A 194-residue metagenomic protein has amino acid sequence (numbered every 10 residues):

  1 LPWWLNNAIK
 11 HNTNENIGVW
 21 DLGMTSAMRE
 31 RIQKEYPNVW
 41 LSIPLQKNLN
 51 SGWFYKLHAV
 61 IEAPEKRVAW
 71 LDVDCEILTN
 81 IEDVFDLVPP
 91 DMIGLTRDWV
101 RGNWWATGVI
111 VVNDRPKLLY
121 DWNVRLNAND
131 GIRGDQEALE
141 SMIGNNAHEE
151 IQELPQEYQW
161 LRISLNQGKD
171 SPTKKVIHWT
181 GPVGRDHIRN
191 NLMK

Functional and structural regions predicted by a protein language model:
L1-N48, T180-G184: N-terminal anchoring/stem segment of glycosyltransferases
P2, F54, H58, R133-S141: A structural signal for well-ordered alpha-helical segments within the folded catalytic domains of diverse enzymes
W3, V19, G23-T25, W40-I43 (+7 more regions): Catalytic phosphate/metal-binding cores of nucleic-acid and nucleotide-processing enzymes, i.e., regions that mediate
H11-T13, Y36, A63-P64, V88-P89 (+1 more regions): A structural signal for short coil/turn segments at secondary-structure junctions
E15, E65-R67, E149-E150, T173: Short coil/turn segments at beta-strand junctions that form active-site/ligand-binding loops
N16-G23, A69, I93-L95, I177: Short, hydrophobic beta-strand segments that form beta-sheet elements in well-ordered domains
N48-W105, V109-V112, P116: GT-A fold catalytic core of metal-dependent nucleotide-sugar glycosyltransferases, centered on the diacidic
D114-K194: Catalytic core and acceptor-binding pocket of nucleotide-sugar-dependent glycosyltransferases
